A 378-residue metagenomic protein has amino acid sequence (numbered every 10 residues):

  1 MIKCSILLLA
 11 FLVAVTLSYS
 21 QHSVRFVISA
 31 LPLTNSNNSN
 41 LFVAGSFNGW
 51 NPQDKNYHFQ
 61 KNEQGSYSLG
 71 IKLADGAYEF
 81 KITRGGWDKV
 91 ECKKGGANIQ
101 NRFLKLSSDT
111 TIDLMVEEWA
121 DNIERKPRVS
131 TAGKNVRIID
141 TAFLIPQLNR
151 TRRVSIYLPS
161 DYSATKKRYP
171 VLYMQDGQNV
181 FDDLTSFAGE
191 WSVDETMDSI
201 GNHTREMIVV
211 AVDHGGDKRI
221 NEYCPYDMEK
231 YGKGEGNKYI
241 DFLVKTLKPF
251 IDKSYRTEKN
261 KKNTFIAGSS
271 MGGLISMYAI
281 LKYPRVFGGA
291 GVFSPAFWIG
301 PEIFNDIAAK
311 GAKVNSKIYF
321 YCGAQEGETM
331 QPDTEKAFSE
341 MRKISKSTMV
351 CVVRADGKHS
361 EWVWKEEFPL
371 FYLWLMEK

Functional and structural regions predicted by a protein language model:
M1-V24: Bacterial Sec-dependent N-terminal signal peptides
S23-R25, P32-D75, G85-L106, D140: Aromatic-rich carbohydrate-binding modules that target alpha-glucans
I99-R102, S107-Y169: A domain-start/cap signature at the N-terminus of enzymes
K167-G177: Short beta-strand element of the alpha/beta-hydrolase
Q178-I240: Active-site machinery of serine-nucleophile hydrolases
P225-F265: Gly/Ser-rich "nucleophile elbow"/oxyanion-hole loop immediately N-terminal to the catalytic nucleophile in hydrolases
N260-D306, K310: Primarily recognizes the serine-hydrolase "nucleophile elbow" in alpha/beta-hydrolase and SGNH/GDSL folds
Y321, E326-K378: C-terminal catalytic histidine-bearing segment of alpha/beta-hydrolase fold enzymes
